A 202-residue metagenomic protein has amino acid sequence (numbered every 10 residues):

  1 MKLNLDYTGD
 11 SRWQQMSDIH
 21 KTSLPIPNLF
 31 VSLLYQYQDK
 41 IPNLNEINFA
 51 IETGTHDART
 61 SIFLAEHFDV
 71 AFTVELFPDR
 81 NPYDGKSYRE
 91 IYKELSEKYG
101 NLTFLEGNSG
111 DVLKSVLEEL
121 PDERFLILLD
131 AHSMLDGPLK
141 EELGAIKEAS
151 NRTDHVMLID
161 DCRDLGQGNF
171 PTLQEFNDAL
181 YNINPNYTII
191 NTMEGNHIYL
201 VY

Functional and structural regions predicted by a protein language model:
M1-L126, A131-Y202: A short alpha-helical cap/connector motif
